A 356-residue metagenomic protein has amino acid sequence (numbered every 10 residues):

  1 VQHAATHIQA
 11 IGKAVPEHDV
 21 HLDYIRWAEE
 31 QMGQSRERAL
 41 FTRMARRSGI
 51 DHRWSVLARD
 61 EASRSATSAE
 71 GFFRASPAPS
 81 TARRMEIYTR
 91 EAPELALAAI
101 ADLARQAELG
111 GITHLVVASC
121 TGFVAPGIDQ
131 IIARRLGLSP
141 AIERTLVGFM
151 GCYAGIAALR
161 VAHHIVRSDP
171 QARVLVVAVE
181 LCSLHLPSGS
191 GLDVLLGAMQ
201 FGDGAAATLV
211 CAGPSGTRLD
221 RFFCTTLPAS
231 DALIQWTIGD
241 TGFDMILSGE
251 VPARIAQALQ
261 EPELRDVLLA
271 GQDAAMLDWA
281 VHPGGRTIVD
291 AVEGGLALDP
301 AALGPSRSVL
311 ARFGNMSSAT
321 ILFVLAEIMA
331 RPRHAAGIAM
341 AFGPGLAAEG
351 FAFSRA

Functional and structural regions predicted by a protein language model:
V1-I87, R173, S188-Q257, E261 (+3 more regions): Condensing-enzyme catalytic core mediating Claisen C-C bond formation in acyl metabolism
Q2, I87, C120-T121, A141 (+3 more regions): Claisen-condensing/thiolase-fold acyl-transfer catalytic domains that form or cleave C-C bonds in fatty acid
S48-L138, F149, D273-V289: Conserved beta-ketoacyl condensing-enzyme motif
G49-I50, E91-Q106, V161, A205 (+2 more regions): Short, well-ordered amphipathic alpha-helical segments that serve as non-catalytic structural scaffolds within diverse
P79-S80, G110-H114, L136-G148, S188-D193 (+1 more regions): Glycine/charged-rich beta-loop-alpha catalytic/anionic-binding loops adjacent to active sites
V124-Q130, V176-L196, F223-D240, R286-G294 (+1 more regions): Active-site-adjacent elements of ketosynthase-type condensing enzymes
P140-A141, V147, A154-V161, A178-G204: Active-site glycine-rich loop that binds ribose-phosphate moieties when present
